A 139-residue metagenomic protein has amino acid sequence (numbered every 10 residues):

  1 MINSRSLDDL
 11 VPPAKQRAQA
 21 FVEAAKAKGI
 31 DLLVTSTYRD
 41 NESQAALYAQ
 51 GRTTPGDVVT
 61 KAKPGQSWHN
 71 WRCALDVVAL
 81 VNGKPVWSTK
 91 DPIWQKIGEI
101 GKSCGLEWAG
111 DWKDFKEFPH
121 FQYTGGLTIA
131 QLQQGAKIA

Functional and structural regions predicted by a protein language model:
M1-L33: Active-site acidic/histidine clusters and adjacent loop/turn architecture that either coordinate catalytic ions
N3, V34, S43, P64 (+1 more regions): Glycine-rich, flexible loop/turn motifs
S4, D8-Q16, Y38-N41, S88-Q95: Soluble non-cytosolic domains of exported or imported proteins
P12, Q16, E23, A46-Q50 (+2 more regions): Charged/polar, solvent-exposed surface patches and flexible loops
V22-P55: Extended, low-complexity, intrinsically disordered C-terminal regulatory tails of eukaryotic serine/threonine kinases
S36, V58, D111-K113: Short loop/turn and capping residues at structural boundaries
P55-K61: Short Pro/Gly-enriched beta-strand edge/turn motifs at strand-loop
A62-A139: Catalytic cores and adjacent binding grooves of peptidoglycan-active enzymes
